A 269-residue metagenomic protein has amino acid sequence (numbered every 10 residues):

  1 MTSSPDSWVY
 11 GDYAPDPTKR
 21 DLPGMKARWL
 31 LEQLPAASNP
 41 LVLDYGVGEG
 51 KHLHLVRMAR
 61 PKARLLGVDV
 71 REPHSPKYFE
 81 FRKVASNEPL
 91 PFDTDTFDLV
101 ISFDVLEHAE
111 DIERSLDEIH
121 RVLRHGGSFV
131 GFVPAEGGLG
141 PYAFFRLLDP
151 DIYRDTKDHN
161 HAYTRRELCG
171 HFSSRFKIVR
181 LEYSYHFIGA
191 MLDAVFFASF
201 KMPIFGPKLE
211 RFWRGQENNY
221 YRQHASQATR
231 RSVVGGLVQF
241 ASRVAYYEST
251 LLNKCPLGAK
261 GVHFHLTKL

Functional and structural regions predicted by a protein language model:
M1-D93, L99-F103, L116, F145-L147 (+3 more regions): Conserved N-terminal segment of class I S-adenosyl-L-methionine
S3-D21, E113-E118, S128-T267: S-adenosyl-L-methionine-dependent methyltransferase catalytic module, highlighting the catalytic core
P73, H108, E136-L139: Active-site loop signature of alpha/beta-hydrolase-fold enzymes
P91-D93, E110, T164: GHKL-family ATP-binding catalytic core of two-component histidine kinases
F103-L106, F132: Residues lining the SAM
A109-E110, L123-H125: Helix-to-beta-strand junctions that scaffold the AdoMet/dcAdoMet cofactor pocket in Class I SAM-dependent enzymes
